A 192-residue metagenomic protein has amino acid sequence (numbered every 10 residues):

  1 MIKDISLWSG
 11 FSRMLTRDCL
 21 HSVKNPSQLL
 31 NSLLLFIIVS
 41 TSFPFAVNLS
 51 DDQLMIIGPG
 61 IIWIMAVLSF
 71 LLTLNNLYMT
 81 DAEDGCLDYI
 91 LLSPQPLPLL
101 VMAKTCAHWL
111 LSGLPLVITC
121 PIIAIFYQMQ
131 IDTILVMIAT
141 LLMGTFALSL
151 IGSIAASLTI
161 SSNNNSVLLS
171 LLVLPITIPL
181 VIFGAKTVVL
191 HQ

Functional and structural regions predicted by a protein language model:
M1-S32: Aromatic- and glycine-rich beta-strand/loop motifs that create alpha-glucan
P26-N48, I62-V67, L172-F183: Hydrophobic alpha-helical transmembrane segments of multi-pass membrane transport/permease proteins
A46-I57, P121-L142, V188-Q192: Membrane-interfacial helix-loop-helix connectors in multipass membrane proteins
G58-L74: Long, hydrophobic alpha-helical segments
L71-L91: Transmembrane helix boundary and interhelical loop/hinge segments in multi-pass membrane proteins
Q95-H108, V136, S170-L171: Membrane-interface alpha-helices at helix entry/exit sites of multi-pass transporters
M102-Y127, A147, I151, G184-A185: Hydrophobic alpha-helical transmembrane segments that constitute the membrane-spanning cores of multi-pass membrane
L142-L174: A structural motif at transmembrane helix-loop-helix junctions in multipass membrane proteins
